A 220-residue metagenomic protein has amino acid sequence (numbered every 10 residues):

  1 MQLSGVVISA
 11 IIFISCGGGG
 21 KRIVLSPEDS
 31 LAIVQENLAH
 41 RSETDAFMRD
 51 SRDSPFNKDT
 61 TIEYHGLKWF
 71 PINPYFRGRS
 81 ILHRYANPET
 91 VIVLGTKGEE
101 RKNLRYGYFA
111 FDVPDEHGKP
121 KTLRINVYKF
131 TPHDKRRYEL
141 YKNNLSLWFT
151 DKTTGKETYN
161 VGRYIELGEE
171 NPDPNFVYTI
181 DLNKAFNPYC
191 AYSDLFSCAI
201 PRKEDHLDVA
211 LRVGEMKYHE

Functional and structural regions predicted by a protein language model:
M1-S9: Sec-dependent signal peptide recognition, specifically the positively charged N-region followed immediately by
I12-S15: C-terminal motif of bacterial Sec signal peptides marking the signal peptidase cleavage site
G17-G20: Bacterial signal peptide processing site
A32-W69: Post-signal-peptide N-terminal segment of Sec-exported extracytoplasmic proteins
P71-I81: Short Lys/Arg-enriched alpha/beta "domain-start" segment
A86-N160: Mid-length scaffold segments of soluble, non-membrane domains
S146-F186: Acidic, glycine-rich flexible loop segments
A185-E220: Extended, aromatic/histidine-rich regions of cofactor-dependent oxidoreductases associated with respiratory
